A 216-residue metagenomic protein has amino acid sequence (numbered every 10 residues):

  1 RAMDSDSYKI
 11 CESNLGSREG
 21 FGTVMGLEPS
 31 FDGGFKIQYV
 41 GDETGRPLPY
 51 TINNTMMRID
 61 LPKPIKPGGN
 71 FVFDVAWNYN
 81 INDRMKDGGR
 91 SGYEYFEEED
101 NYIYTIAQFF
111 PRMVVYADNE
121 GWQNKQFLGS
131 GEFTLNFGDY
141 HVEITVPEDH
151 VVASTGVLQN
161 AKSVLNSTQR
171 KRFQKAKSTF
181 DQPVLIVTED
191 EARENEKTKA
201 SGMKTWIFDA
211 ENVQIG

Functional and structural regions predicted by a protein language model:
R1-M3: Short acidic, flexible loop segments centered on an aromatic residue
D6-Y8: Active-site-surrounding "flap" and adjacent substrate/cofactor-binding loops of secreted or lumenal enzymes, prototyped
C11-E43, P49, D74-G216: Extended, low-hydrophobicity, Ser/Thr/Pro/Gly-biased non-transmembrane segments
G26, R58-P64, G129: Second-shell loop/turn segments in exported
N53, G69, N136-G138: Residue-level preference for beta-strand/loop junctions
N53-M56, I81: Accessory beta-strand-rich segments of carbohydrate-active enzymes
T55-I59, F71: Short strand-edge motifs at loop-to-beta-strand transitions and within beta-strands of extracellular beta-rich domains
K66-V75: Short Pro-Gly-centered flexible turn/kink motifs
